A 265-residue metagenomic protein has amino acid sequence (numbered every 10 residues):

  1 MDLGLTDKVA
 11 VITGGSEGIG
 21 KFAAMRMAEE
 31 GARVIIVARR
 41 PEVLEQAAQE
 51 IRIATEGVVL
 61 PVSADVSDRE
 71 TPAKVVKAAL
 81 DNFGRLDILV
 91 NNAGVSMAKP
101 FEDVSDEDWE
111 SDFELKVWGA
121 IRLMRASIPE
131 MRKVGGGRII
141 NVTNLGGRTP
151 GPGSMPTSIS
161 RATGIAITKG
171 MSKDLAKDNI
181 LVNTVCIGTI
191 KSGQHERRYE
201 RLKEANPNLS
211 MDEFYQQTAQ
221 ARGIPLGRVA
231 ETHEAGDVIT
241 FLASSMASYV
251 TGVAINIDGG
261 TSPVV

Functional and structural regions predicted by a protein language model:
D2, T149, R228, I239-T240 (+1 more regions): Short C-terminal tail/terminal secondary-structure segment of NAD(P)H-dependent dehydrogenase/reductase domains
V9, S16-G18: Conserved glycine-rich cofactor-binding loop
P41-E42, S63-V75, D106, T232-E234: The beta1-alpha1 cofactor-binding region of Rossmann-like NAD(H)/NADP(H)-dependent oxidoreductases
P100-F101, D108-F113, Q220: Substrate-binding pocket helix/loop in short-chain dehydrogenase/reductase
M124, S160, T168: Active-site helix of classical SDR
P129, K173-K177, S248: Alpha-helical segment proximal to the catalytic Tyr-Lys
N144: Residue(s) in the substrate-gating loop at a strand-loop-helix junction that position the organic substrate next
